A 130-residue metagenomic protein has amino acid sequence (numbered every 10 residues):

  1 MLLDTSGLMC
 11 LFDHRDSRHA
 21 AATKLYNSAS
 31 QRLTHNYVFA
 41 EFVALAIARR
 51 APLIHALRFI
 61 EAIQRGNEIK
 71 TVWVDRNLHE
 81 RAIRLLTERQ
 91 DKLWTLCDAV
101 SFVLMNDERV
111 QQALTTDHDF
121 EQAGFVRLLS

Functional and structural regions predicted by a protein language model:
M1-T34, A48-E61: Short, well-structured N-terminal submotif of metal-dependent ribonuclease cores
L3-D4, T34-H35, W94-T95, D117 (+1 more regions): Histidine- and aromatic-rich ligand-binding microenvironments
L8-M9, F39, F120: A generic structural signal for short hydrophobic patches within well-formed alpha-helices
K70-Q112: Active-site neighborhoods of divalent-metal-dependent phosphate/nucleic-acid chemistry enzymes
F102-V103, D107-S130: Acidic, PIN/NYN-like endoribonuclease modules and their adjacent C-terminal/linker elements
